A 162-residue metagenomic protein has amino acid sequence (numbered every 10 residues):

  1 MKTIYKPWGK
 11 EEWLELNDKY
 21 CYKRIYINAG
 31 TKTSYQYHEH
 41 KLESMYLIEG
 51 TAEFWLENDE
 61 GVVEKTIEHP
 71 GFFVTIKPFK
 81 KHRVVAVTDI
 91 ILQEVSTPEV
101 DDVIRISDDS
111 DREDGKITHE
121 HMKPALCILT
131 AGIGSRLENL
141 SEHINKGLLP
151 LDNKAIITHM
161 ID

Functional and structural regions predicted by a protein language model:
M1-L42: A short glycine-rich, His/Asp/Glu-containing loop-to-beta-strand
I4-Y5, R83-M122: Double-stranded beta-helix
Y22-Y26, S44, K65, F73-T75 (+1 more regions): Conserved hydrophobic/aromatic beta-strand scaffold that supports enzyme active sites
S34-Y35, M45, F54-W55, I76 (+2 more regions): Short beta-strand His + acidic residue motifs that chelate non-heme Fe in jelly-roll/DSBH and cupin folds
H40-N58: Glycine- and acidic-residue-biased ligand/ion/polar-headgroup-sensing regions
I48-E49, T88, D152: A cytosolic small-molecule/anion-sensing beta-strand core signal
N58-K81: Short acidic-glycine-tyrosine-enriched beta hairpin
K123-D162: N-terminal glycine-rich phosphate-binding loop and ensuing alpha1 helix
